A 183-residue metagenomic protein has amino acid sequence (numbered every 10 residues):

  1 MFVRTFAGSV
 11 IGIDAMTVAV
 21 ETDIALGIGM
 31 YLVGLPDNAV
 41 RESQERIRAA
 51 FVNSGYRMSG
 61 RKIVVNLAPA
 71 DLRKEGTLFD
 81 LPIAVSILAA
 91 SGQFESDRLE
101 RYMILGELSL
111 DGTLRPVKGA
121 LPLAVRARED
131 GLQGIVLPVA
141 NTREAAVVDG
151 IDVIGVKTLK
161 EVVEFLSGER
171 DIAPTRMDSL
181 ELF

Functional and structural regions predicted by a protein language model:
M1-F183: Peripheral, non-AAA+ core regions of ATP-driven protein-machinery
